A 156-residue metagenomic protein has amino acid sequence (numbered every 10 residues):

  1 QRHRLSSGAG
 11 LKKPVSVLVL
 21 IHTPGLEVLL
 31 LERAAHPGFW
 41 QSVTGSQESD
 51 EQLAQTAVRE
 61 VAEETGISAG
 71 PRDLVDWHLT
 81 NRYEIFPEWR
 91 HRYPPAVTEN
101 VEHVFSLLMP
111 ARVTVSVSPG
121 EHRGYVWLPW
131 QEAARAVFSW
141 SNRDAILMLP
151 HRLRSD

Functional and structural regions predicted by a protein language model:
R2-L11, E88-A96: Short, P/G- and charge-enriched loop/turn segments at secondary-structure junctions
H3-V28, S46-S49: Conserved N-terminal beta-strand and adjoining loop/helix that marks the start of the Nudix/MutT-like hydrolase domain
L30-R33: Short, acidic/hydrophobic/Gly-rich beta-strand patch recurrent on exposed beta strands that often constitutes part
H36-F39: A conserved beta-turn-beta hairpin within the catalytic core of GNAT-like acetyltransferases that forms part
Q41-T44: A short gly/proline-enriched turn/hairpin at secondary-structure junctions
Q47-S141: Unchanged
R135-D156: Charged phosphate-binding loop/patch that engages nucleotide di/tri-phosphates or the phosphate backbone of nucleic
